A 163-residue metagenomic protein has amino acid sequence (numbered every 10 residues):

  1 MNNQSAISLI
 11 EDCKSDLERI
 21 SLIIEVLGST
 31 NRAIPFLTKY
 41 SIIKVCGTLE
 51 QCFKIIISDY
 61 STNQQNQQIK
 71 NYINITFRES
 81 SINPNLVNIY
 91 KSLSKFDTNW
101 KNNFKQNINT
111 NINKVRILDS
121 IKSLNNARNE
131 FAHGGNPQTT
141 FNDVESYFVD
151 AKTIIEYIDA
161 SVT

Functional and structural regions predicted by a protein language model:
M1-K39, T153: Charged alpha-helical initiation segments
Q4, R32-Y40, V115-L118, K122 (+2 more regions): Short, solvent-exposed segments of well-ordered alpha helices
E11, S15-E18, I43, G47 (+3 more regions): Generic structural signal for well-ordered, non-transmembrane alpha-helical segments in soluble/cytosolic regions
I20, I24-N31, F131, G135-Q138 (+2 more regions): Secondary-structure edge/capping motif, primarily at the C-terminal ends of alpha-helices and the immediately following
L37-S58: Short, hydrophobic, well-ordered secondary-structure elements
N63-Q138, D159-A160: Flexible secondary-structure boundary motifs
P137-T163: C-terminal structured interaction module
